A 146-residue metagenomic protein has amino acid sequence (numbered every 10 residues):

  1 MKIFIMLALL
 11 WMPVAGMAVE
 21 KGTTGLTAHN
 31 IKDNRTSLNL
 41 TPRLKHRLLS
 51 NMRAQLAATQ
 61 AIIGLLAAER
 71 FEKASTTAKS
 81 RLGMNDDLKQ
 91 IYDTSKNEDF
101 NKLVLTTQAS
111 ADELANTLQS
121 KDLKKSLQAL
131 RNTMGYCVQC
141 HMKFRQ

Functional and structural regions predicted by a protein language model:
M1-F4: Positively charged n-region of N-terminal signal peptides that target proteins for export
P13-A15: N-terminal signal peptide c-region/cleavage motif recognized by signal peptidases
E20-Q146: Sequence context surrounding c-type heme c attachment/ligation sites in exported
